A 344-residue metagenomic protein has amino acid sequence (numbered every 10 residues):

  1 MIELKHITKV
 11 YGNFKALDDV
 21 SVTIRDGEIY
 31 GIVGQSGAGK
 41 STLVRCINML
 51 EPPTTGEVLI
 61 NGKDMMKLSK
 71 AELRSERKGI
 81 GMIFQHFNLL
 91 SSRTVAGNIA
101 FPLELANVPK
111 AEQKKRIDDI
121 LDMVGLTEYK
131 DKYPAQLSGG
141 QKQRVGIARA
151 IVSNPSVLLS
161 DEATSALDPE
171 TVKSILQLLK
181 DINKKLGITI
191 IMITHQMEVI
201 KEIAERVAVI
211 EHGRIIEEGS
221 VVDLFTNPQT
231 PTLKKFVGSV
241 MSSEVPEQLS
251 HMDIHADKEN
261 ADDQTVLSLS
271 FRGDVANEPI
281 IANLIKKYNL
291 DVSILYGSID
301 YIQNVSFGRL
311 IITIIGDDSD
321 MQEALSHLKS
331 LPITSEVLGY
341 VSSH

Functional and structural regions predicted by a protein language model:
V33-Q35: The feature captures the beta-strand-to-loop junction immediately N-terminal to the Walker
N48: Helix-to-loop junction immediately C-terminal to a conserved catalytic motif
K63-D64, A100, E104, A111-E128: Conserved ABC ATPase "signature" region
M65-G81, L105, K110-A111, N227-P228: ABC ATPase NBD coupling module
K132-A135, V152-N154: Conserved signature/switch motifs of ABC ATPase nucleotide-binding domains
I200-E202: A short, surface-exposed alpha-helical micro-motif characterized by mixed small hydrophobic and charged/polar residues
E218-G219, N227: ABC ATPase "signature
